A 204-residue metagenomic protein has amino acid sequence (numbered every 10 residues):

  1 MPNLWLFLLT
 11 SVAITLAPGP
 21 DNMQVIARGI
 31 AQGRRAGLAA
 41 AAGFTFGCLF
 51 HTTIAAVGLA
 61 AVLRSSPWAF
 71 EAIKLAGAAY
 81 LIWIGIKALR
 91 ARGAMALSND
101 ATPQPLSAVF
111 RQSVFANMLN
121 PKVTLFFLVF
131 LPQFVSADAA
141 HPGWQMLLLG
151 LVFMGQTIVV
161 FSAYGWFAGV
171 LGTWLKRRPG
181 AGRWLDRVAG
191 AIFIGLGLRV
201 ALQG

Functional and structural regions predicted by a protein language model:
P2-E71, F130-M154, G172: Juxtamembrane transmembrane-helix termini in multi-pass membrane transport proteins
V12, L16, L49-F50, I86 (+3 more regions): Hydrophobic/aromatic residues within the transmembrane alpha-helices of Major Facilitator Superfamily
R35-V109, F167: Membrane helix-loop-helix hairpins that form the core translocation module of multi-pass transporters
F44, C48, T52, A116 (+4 more regions): Hydrophobic alpha-helical transmembrane segments in multi-pass membrane proteins
I54-A56, L119-T124, L128, F193-G204: Hydrophobic alpha-helical transmembrane segments in multi-pass integral membrane proteins
R64-G93, V160, Y164, A168 (+1 more regions): Selective transmembrane alpha-helices of multi-pass membrane proteins
F110-M118: A short amphipathic helical element positioned immediately N-terminal to and/or at the very start of a transmembrane
